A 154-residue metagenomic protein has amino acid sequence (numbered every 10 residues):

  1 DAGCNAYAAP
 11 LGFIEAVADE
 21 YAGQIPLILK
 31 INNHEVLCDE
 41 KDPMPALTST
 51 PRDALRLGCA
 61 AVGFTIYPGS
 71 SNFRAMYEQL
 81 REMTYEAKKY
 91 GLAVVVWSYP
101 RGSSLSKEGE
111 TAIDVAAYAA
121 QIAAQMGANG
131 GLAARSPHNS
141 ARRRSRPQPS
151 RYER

Functional and structural regions predicted by a protein language model:
D1-E153: Alpha/beta enzyme core
